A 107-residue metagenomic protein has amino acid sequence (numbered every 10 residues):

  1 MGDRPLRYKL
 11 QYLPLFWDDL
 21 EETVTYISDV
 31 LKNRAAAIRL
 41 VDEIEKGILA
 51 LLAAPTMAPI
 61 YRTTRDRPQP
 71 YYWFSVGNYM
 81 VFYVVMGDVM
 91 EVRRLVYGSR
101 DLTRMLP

Functional and structural regions predicted by a protein language model:
M1-E43: Arg/Lys-rich, positively charged N-terminal/basic patches that mediate binding to nucleic acids
L31, V76-P107: Enriched for short, Lys/Arg-rich terminal
I38-R39, E45, P68, M80: Amphipathic, hydrophobic secondary-structure cores in small proteins
E45-L52: Compact soluble domain cores
A54-D88: Basic/aromatic recognition patch in beta-strand/loop cores that engages polyanionic ligands
